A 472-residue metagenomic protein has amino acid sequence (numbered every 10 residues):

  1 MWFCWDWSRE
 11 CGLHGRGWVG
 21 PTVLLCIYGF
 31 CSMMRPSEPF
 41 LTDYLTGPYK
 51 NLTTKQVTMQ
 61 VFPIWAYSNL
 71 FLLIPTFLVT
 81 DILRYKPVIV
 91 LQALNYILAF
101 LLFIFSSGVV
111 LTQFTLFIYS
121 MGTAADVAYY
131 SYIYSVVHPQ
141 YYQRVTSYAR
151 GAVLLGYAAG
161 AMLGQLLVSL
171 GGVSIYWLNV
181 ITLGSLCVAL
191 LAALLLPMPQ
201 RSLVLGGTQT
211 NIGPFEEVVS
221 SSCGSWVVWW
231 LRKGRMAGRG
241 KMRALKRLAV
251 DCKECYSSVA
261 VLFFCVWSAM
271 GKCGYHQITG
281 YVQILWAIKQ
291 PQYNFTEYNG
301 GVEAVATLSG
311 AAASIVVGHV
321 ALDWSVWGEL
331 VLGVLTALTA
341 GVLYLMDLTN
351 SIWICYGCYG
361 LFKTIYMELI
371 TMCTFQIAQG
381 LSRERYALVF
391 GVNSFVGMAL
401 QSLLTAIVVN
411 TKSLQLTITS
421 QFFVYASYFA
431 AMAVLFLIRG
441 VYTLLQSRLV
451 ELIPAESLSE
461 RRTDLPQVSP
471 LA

Functional and structural regions predicted by a protein language model:
W2-L72, A99-L102, T112, I118 (+2 more regions): Helix-loop boundary and gating motifs at the non-cytosolic
W2-W18, Q200-W267, I288, L458-L471: Juxtamembrane intracellular "pre-TM" segments in multi-pass secondary transporters
G17-L24, S37, L102-L116, A125 (+3 more regions): Helix-loop junctions at membrane interfaces in 12-TM secondary transporters
F62, A66-L72, Y141-G172, N179 (+3 more regions): Glycine-rich segments within core transmembrane alpha-helices of 12-TM secondary carriers
L70-V109: Conserved MFS/SLC helix-loop-helix module at the cytosolic interface between two early adjacent transmembrane helices
P87-L102, L183, E329-Y344: Structural signature of the two symmetry-related core transmembrane helices
F114-L155: Cytoplasmic helix-loop-helix junction between adjacent transmembrane helices in 12-TM secondary transporters
Y176-L196, Q421-G440: Symmetry-related core transmembrane helices of the 12-TM Major Facilitator Superfamily/SLC fold
